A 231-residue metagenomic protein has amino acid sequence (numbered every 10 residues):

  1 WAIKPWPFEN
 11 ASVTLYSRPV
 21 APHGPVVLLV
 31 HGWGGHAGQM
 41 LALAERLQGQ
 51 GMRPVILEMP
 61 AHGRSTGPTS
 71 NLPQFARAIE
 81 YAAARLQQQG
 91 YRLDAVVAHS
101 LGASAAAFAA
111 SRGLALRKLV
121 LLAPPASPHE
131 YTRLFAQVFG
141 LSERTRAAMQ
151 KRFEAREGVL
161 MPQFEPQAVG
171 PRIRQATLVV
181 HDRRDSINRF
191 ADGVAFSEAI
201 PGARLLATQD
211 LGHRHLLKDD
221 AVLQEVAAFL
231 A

Functional and structural regions predicted by a protein language model:
W1-V20: N-terminal cap/lid segment of alpha/beta-hydrolase-fold proteins
A37, A44-T66: Conserved alpha/beta-hydrolase
T69-Q89, D94: Alpha/beta-hydrolase active-site loop
V97-A106: Gly/Ala-rich beta-loop-alpha elbow adjacent to hydrolase catalytic centers
S111-V159: Hydrolase active-site cap/lid region
R172-I173, V179-H181, D185: Short beta-strand/loop motif that positions the catalytic acidic residue of the alpha/beta-hydrolase fold
S186-D192: Conserved alpha/beta-hydrolase "acid-adjacent" motif
L211-A221: Catalytic histidine-centered segment of alpha/beta-hydrolase-like enzymes
